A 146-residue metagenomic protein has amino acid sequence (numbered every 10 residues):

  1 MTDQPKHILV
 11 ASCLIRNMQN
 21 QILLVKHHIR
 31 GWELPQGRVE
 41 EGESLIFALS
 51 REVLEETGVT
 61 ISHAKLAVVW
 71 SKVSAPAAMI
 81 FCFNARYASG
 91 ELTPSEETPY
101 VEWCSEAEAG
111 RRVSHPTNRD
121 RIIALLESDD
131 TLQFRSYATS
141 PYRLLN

Functional and structural regions predicted by a protein language model:
M1-I22, V69: Conserved N-terminal beta-strand and adjoining loop/helix that marks the start of the Nudix/MutT-like hydrolase domain
P5, L14, L24, N84 (+1 more regions): Short secondary-structure boundary/capping segments
I8, G31-E33, R38, E91 (+1 more regions): Residue-level preference for alpha-helix termini and adjacent loops
N17-E55: Conserved Nudix-box catalytic region and its N-terminal flanking loop in Nudix hydrolases and closely related
R30-G31, V69-V73: Short active-site-proximal "capping" loops at secondary-structure junctions
W32, P99-N146: Nudix hydrolase/Nudix homology domain
V39-S62, K72-R121: Unchanged
A64-V68: Conserved S-adenosyl-L-methionine
